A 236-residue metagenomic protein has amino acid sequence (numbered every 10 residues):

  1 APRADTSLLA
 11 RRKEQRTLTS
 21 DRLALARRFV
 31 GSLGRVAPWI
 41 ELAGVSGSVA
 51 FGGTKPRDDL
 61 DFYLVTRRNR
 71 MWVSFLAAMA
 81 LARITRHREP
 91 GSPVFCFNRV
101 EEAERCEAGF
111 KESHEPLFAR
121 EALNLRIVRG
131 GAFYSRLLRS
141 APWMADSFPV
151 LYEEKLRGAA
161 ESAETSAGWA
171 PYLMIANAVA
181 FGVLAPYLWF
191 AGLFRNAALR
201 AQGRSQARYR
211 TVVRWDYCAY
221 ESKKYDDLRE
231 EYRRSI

Functional and structural regions predicted by a protein language model:
A1-R57, T66-I236: Catalytic core of pol beta-like nucleotidyltransferases
